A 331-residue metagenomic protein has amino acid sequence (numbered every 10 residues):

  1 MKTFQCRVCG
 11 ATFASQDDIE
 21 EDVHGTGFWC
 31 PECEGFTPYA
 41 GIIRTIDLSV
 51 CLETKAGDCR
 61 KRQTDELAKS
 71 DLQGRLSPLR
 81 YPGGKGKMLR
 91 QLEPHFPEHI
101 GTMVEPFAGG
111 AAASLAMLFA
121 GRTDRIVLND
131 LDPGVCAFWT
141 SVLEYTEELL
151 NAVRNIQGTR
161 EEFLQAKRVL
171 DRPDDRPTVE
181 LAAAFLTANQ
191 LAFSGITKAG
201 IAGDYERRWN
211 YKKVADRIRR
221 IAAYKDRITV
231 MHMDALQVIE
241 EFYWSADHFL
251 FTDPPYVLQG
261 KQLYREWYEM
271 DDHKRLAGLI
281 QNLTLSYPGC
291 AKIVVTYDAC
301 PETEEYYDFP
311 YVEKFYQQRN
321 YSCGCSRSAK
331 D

Functional and structural regions predicted by a protein language model:
M1-T3, D18-W29, G35-T64: Short, intrinsically disordered terminal segments enriched in charged and Pro/Gly residues
V8, E32: Short, cysteine/histidine-rich loop/knuckle motifs that typically chelate Zn2+
R60-Q91, L143-F251, P255-Q262, Q281-S286: SAM-dependent nucleic-acid methyltransferase catalytic core
F96-T102, W244-S245: Short helix-loop-beta connector
H99-M103, T123-R125, K225-T229, I280-I293: Short active-site oxyanion
H99-R168: SAM cofactor-binding core of SAM-dependent methyltransferases, primarily the Rossmann-like beta-alpha-beta module
G109-A112, D216-R217, Y297-P301: Short, polar loop motifs at secondary-structure junctions
M270-D331: Long, positively charged, glycine-interspersed low-complexity recognition regions
